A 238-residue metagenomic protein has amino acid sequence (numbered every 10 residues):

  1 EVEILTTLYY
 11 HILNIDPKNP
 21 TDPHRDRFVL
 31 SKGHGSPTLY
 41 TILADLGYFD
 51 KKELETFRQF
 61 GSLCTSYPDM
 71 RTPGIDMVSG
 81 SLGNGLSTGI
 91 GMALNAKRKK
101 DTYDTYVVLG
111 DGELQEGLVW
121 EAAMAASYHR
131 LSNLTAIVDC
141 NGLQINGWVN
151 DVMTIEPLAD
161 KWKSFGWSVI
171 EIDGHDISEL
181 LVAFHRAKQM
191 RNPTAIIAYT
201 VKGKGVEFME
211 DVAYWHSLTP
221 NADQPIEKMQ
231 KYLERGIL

Functional and structural regions predicted by a protein language model:
E1, H24, G35-T38, D50-E53 (+5 more regions): General structural feature for long, well-ordered alpha-helical segments within catalytic domains of soluble enzymes
E1-Y128: Cofactor-binding active-site loop characterized by glycine-rich and histidine/acidic residues
V29, T135, E171, A195-I197: Structured core elements
V29-K32, W148, V152, I170-D173 (+1 more regions): Hydrophobic alpha-helical scaffolding
H34-G35, N141-G142, D176, T200-G203: Glycine-rich beta-alpha junction loops
Y40-I42, P68-D69, L118-W120, N146-N150 (+2 more regions): Short acidic, glycine/serine/threonine-rich loops at helix termini
G74, V78-S81, L86-K188: Thiamine diphosphate
I177-L238: Glycine/aspartate-rich loop-and-adjacent alpha/beta segment that forms the canonical ThDP
